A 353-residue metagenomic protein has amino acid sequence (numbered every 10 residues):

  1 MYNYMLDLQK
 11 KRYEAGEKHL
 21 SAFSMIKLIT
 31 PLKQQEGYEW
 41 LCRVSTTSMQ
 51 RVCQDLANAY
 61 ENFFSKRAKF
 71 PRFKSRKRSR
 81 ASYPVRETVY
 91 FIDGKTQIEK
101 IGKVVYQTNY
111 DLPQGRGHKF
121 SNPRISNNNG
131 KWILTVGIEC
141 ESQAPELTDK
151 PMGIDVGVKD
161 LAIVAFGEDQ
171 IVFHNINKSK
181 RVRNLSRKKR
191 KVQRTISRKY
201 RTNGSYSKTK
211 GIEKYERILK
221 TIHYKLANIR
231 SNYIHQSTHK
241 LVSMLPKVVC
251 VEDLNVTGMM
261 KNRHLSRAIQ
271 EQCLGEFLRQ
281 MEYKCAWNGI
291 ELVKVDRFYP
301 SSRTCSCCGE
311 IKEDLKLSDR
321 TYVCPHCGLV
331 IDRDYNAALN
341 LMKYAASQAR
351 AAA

Functional and structural regions predicted by a protein language model:
M1, M5, V52-F64, Y335-A345: Stable alpha-helical structural segments in soluble proteins, enriched in small hydrophobic residues
M1-A15, T46, T209, N288-L292 (+1 more regions): Basic nucleic-acid-binding interfaces
M1-Y38, S45, R201: Long, compositionally biased intrinsically disordered regions
Y2-Q9, Y13, Y60-R67, D160 (+2 more regions): A generic secondary-structure signal for well-formed alpha-helical elements
L8, K33-Q34, M49, V192 (+2 more regions): Intrinsically disordered, low-complexity regions enriched in polar/acidic and amide residues
H19, T47-Q50, Q54, G275 (+1 more regions): An alpha-helix initiation/capping motif
F23-S126: Acidic carboxylate diad motif detector
Q114-R116, N127-A353: Positively charged, helix-rich recognition surfaces that bind polyanionic ligands
